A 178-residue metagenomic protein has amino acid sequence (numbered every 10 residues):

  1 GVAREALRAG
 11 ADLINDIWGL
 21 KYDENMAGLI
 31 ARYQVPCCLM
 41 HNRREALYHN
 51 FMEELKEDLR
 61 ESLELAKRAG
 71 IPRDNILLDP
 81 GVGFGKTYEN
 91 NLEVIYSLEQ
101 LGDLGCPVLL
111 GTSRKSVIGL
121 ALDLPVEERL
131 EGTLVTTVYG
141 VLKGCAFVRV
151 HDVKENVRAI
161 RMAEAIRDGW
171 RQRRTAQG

Functional and structural regions predicted by a protein language model:
A3, L7-R68, G85-G178: Active-site-adjacent loop and "lid" segments of alpha/beta metabolic enzymes
P72-N75: Short acidic capping loops at alpha-helix termini that bridge into adjacent secondary structure
V82: Acidic/histidine-rich catalytic cores of soluble enzymes
